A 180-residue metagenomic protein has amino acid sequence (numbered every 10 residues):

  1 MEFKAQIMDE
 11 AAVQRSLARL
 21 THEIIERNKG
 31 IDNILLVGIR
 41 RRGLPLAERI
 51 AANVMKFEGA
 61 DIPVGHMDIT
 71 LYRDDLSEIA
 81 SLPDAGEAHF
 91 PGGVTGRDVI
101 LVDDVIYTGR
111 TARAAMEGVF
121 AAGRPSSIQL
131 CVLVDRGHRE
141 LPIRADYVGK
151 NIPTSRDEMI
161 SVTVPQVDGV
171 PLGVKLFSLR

Functional and structural regions predicted by a protein language model:
M1-R180: PRPP-associated nucleotide enzymes
